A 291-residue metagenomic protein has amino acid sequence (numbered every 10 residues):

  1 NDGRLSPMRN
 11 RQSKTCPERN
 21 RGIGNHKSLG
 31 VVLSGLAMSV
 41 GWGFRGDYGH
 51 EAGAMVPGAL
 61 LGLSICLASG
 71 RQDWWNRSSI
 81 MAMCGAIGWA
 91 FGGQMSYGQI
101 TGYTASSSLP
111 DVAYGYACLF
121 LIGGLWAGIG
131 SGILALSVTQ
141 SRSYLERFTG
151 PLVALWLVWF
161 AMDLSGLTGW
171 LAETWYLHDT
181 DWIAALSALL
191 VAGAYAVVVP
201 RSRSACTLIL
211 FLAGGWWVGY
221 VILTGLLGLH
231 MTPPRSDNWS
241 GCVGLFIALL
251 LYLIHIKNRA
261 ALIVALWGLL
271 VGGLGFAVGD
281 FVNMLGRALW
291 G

Functional and structural regions predicted by a protein language model:
R19-I100, A113, G123-L134, T139 (+2 more regions): N-terminal signal-anchor module of multipass membrane proteins
A54, R77, M81-G85, W89 (+5 more regions): Alpha-helical transmembrane segments of multi-pass membrane proteins, especially transporters and channels
V56, M95, Q99-S106, V278-W290: Extended intrinsically disordered, low-complexity coil regions enriched in Ser, Thr, Gly, Ala and often Pro
P110-G115, G291: Membrane-interface segments at the starts/ends of alpha-helical transmembrane spans
P151-G291: Generic multipass alpha-helical transmembrane bundles of integral membrane proteins
